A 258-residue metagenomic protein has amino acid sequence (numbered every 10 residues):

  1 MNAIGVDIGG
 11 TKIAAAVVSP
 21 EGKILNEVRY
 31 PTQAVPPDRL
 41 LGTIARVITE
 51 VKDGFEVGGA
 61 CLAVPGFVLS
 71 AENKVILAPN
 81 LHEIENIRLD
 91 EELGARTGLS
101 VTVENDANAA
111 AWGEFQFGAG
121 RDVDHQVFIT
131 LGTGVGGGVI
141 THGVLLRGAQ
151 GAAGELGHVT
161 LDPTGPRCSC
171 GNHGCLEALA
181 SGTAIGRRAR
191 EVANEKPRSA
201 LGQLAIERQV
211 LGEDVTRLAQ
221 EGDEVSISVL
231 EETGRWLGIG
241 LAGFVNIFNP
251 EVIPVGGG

Functional and structural regions predicted by a protein language model:
M1-G59, S70-K74, E91-L99, G113-H125 (+2 more regions): ATP-binding/phosphotransfer module of carbohydrate and carboxylate kinases, centering on a glycine-rich
D7, C61-P65, F128-G134, G138-I140: Short beta-strand segments
P31-Q33, E83-I84, A153-E155: A short acidic/small-residue loop/turn micro-motif
G66-S70, A109-W112, G136, L146: Short, active-site-adjacent cap segments at secondary-structure transitions
N73-N86: A charged helix-plus-loop insertion that forms the helical arch/lid used to bind and gate nucleic-acid substrates
V101-N105: General beta-strand structural signal in soluble alpha/beta enzymes
Q150, G157-T160: Zn2+-dependent cytidine deaminase-like catalytic core
